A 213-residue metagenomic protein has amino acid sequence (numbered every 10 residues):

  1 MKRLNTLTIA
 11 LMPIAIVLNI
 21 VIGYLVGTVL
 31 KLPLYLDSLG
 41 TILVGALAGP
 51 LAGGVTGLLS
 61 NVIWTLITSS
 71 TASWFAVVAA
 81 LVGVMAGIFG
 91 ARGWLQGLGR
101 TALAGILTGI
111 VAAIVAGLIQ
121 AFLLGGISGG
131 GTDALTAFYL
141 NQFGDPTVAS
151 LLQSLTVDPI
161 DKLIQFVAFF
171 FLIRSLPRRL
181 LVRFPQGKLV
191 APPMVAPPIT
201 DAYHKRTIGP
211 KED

Functional and structural regions predicted by a protein language model:
M1-D213: Loop-helix junctions at membrane interfaces
